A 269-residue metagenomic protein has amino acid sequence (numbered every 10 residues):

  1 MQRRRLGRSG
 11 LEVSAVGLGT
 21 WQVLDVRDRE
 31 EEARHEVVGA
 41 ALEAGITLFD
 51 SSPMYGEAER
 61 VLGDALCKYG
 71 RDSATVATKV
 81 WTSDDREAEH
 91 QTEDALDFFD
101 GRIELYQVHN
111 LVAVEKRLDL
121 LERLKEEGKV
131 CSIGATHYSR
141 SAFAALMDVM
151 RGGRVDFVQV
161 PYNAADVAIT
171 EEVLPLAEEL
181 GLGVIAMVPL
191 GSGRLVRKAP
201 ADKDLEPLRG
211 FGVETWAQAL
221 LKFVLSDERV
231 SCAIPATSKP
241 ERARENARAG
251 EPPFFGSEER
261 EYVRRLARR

Functional and structural regions predicted by a protein language model:
M1-A74: N-terminal binding-site loop/beta-alpha segment at the start of enzyme catalytic domains that lines or forms
R3, T82, H109-R269: Beta/alpha (TIM)-barrel catalytic core signal, keyed to glycine-rich beta->alpha loops juxtaposed to Asp/Glu that bind
G7-G10, G63-S73, E93-G101, E122-E126 (+3 more regions): Acidic (Asp/Glu)-rich catalytic clusters
A15, L48, R102-L105, S132 (+2 more regions): Residues at the N-termini of beta-strands
T20-E32, A77-R86, T136, L205-F211: Active-site mouth loops of central-metabolism enzymes
D28-A41, D84-F99, R140-V149, W216-L221: Short, acidic/polar
D72-D84, E104-N110: A short, structured active-site edge motif that brings together acidic residues
L96-K116: Active-site groove signature of glycoside hydrolases
